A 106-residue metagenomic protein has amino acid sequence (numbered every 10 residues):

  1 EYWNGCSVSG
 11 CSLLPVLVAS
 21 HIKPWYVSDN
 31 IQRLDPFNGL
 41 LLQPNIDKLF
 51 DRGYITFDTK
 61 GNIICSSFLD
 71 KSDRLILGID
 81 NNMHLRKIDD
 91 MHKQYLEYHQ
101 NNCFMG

Functional and structural regions predicted by a protein language model:
E1, C11-P15, I22-G106: A detector for short metal-coordination/catalytic motifs
N4-V8: C-type cytochrome heme c attachment motif
